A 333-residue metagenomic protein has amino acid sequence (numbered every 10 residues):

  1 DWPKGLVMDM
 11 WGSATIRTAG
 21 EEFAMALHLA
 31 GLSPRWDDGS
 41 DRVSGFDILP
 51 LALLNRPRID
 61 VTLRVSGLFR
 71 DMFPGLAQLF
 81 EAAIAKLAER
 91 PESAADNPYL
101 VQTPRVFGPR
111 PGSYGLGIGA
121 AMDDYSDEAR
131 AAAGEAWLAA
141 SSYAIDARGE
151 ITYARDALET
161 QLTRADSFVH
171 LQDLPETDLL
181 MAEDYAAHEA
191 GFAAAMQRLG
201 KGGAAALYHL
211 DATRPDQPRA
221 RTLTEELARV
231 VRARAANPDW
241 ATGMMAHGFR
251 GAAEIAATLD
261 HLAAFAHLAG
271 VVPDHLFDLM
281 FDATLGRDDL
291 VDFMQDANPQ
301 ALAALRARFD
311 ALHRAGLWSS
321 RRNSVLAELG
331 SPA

Functional and structural regions predicted by a protein language model:
D1-A333: Ligand/cofactor-recognition surfaces for anionic moieties
